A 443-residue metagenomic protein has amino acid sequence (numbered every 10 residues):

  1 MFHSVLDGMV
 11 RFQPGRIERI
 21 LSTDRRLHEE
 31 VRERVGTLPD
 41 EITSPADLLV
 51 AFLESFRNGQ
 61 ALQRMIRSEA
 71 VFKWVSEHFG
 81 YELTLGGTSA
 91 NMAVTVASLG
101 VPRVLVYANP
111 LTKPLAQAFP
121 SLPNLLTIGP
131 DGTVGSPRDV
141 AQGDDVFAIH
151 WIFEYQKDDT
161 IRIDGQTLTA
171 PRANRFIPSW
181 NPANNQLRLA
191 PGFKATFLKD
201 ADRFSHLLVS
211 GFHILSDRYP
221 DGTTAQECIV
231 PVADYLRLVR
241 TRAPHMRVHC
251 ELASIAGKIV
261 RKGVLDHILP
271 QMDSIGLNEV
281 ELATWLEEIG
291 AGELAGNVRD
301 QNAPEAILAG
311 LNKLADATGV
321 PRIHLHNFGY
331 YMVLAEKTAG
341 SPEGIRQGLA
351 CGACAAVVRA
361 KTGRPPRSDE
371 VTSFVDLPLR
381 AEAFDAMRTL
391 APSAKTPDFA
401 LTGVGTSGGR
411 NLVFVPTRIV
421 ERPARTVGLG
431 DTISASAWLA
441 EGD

Functional and structural regions predicted by a protein language model:
M1-T432, A437-G442: Ribokinase/PfkB-type carbohydrate-kinase core domain
